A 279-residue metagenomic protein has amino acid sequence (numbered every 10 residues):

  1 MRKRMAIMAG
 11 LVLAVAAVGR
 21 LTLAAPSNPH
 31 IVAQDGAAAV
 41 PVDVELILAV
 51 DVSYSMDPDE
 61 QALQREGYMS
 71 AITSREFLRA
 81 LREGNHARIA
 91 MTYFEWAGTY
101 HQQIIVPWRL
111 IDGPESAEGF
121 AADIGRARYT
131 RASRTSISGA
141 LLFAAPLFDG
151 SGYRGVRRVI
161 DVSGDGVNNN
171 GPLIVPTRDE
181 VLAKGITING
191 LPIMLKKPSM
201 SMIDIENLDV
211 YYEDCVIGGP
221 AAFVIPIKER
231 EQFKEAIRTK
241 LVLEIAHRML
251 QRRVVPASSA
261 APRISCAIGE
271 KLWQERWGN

Functional and structural regions predicted by a protein language model:
G19-I47, S53-Q61, L182: Acidic, polar low-complexity linker/tail segments
V40-I105, V159-S163: Von Willebrand factor
A49-D59, M91, P107, D123-R134 (+3 more regions): Second-shell loop/turn segments in exported
D51-V52, A144, V156-N170, T177 (+1 more regions): DG-centered beta-turn motif at the end of beta-strands
G84-D123, M200-E213: Short beta-strand-loop
Q103, E115-R158, G190-I203, N207 (+1 more regions): Von Willebrand factor
V167-D214: VWA/integrin I-like adhesion module and closely mimicked acidic/polar interface patches used
I225-N279: C-terminal "exit" segments of structured domains
